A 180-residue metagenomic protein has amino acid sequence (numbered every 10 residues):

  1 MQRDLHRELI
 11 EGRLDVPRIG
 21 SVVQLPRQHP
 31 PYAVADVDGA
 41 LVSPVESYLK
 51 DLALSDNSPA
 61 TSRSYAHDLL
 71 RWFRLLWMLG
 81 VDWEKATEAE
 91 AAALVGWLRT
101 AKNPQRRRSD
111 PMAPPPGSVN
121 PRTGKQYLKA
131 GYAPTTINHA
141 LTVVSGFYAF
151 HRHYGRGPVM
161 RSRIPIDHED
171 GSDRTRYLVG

Functional and structural regions predicted by a protein language model:
M1-N57, R63-L70, A93-G96: Basic/aromatic DNA-contact patch characteristic of tyrosine site-specific recombinases
V45-T61, L70-G180: N-terminal core-binding DNA-recognition domain of tyrosine recombinases/integrases
